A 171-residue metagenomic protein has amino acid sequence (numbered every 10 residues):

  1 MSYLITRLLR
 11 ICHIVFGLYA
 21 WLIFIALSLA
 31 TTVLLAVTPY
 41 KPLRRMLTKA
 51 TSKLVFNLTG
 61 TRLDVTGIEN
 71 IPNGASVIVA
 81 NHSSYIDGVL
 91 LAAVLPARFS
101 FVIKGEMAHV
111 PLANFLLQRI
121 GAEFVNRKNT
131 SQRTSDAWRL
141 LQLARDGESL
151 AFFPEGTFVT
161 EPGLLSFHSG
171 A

Functional and structural regions predicted by a protein language model:
Y3-D64, F115-R119: A transmembrane-helix-recognition feature enriched in membrane-embedded lipid enzymes and envelope glyco-/phospholipid
L58-A171: Soluble catalytic domains of membrane acyltransferases
